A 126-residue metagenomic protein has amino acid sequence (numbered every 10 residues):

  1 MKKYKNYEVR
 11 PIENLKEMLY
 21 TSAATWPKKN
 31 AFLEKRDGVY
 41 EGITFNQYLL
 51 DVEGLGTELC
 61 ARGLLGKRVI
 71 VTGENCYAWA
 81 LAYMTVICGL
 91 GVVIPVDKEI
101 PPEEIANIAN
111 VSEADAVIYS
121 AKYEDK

Functional and structural regions predicted by a protein language model:
K3-P11, E41: Acyl-group handling in specialized metabolite and lipid biosynthesis
E8-P11, Q47-Y48, I94-V96: Short, flexible loop segments at the rims of nucleotide/cofactor-binding pockets, characterized by
R10-A31: A short N-terminal helical cap/helix-turn-helix that marks the beginning of AMP-binding/adenylate-forming
I12, T72, V117-S120: Active-site-adjacent beta-strand anchor residues
L19, A82, D125-K126: Aromatic/hydrophobic pocket-lining residues that form π-stacking "cages" and hydrophobic walls in ligand
S22-T25, V86-I87, A109: A generic structural signal for well-ordered alpha-helical segments
A31-C76, A80-M84, P101-A106, N110: Conserved AMP-binding/adenylate-forming core of the ANL superfamily
C88-K126: Structural core segment of the AMP-binding/adenylate-forming
